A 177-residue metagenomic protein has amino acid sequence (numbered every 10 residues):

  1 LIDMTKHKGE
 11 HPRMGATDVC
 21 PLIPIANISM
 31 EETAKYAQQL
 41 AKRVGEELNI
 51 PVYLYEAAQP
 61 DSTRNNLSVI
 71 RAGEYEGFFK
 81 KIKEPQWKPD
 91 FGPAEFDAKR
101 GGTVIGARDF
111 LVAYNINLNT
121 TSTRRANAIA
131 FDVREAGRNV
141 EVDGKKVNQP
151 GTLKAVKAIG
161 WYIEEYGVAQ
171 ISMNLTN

Functional and structural regions predicted by a protein language model:
L1-N177: Long, contiguous binding/interaction regions
